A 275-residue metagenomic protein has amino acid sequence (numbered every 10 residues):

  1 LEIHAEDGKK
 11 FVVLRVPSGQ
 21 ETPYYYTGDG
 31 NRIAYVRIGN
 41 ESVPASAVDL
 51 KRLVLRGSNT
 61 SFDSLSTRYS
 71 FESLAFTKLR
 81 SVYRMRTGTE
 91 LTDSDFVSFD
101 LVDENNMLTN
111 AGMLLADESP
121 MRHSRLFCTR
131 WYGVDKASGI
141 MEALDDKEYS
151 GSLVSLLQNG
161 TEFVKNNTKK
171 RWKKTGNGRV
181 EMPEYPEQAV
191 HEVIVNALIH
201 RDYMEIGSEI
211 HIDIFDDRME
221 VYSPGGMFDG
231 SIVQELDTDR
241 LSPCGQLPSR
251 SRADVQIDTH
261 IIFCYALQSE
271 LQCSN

Functional and structural regions predicted by a protein language model:
L1-R32, N40: Divalent-cation
G19, Y35-P243, L247-A266, N275: Active-site helix-to-loop segments that bind/position phosphate- or nucleotide-bearing substrates and donors across
E270: Short, conserved phosphate/pyrophosphate- and ester-handling motifs at nucleotide-, phospho-/glycolipid
